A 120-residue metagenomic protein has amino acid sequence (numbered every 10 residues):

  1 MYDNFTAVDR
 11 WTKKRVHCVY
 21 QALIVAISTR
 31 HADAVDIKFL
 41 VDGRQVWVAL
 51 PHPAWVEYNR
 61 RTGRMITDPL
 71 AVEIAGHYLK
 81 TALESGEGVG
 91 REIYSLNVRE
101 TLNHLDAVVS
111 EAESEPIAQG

Functional and structural regions predicted by a protein language model:
M1-G120: Extended, alpha-helix-rich binding/interface surfaces that flank or overlap catalytic cores and mediate recognition
